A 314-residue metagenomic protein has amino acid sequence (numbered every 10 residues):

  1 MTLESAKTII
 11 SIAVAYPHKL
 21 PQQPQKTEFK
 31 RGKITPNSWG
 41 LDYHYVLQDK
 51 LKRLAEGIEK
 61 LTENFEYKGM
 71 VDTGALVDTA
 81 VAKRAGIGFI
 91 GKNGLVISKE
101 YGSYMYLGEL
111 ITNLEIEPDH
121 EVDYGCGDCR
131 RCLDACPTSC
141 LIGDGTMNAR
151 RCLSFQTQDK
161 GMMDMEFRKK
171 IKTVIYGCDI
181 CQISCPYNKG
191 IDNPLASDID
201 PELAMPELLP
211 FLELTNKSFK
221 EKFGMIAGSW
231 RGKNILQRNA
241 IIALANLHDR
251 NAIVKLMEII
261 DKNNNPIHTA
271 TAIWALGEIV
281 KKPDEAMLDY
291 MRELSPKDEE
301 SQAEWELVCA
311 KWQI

Functional and structural regions predicted by a protein language model:
M1-G125, P296-E304: Auxiliary alpha/beta "docking" domains used to position bulky ligands
R131-S154, I171-D198: Iron-sulfur cluster-binding cysteine motifs and their immediate structural context in ferredoxin-like electron-transfer
K160-Y176, L208-G228, T271, A275-G277: Short Fe-S-cluster ligation motifs
P201-A243, L247-E258: Alpha-helical adaptor scaffolds
S218-K222, D249-D261, K281-L294, I314: Amphipathic alpha-helical scaffolding segments comprising HEAT/armadillo-like alpha-solenoid repeats
G228, G232, I260-N264, E293 (+1 more regions): Structural signature of alpha-solenoid helical repeat scaffolds
N234-I235, R250, N265-I267, K297-A303: Alpha-helix N-cap/helix-start positions at coil->helix boundaries
Q237-L247, T269-K281, Q302-W312: Structural detector for internal amphipathic alpha-helices that build alpha-solenoid repeat scaffolds
